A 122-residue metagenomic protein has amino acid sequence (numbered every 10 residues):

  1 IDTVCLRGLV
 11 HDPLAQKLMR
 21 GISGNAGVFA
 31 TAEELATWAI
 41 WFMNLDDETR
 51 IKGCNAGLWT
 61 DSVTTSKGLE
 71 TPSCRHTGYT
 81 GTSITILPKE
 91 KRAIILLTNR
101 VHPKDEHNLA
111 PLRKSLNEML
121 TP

Functional and structural regions predicted by a protein language model:
I1-P122: Catalytic loop of the DD-peptidase/beta-lactamase superfamily, centered on the K-T-G motif and neighboring
